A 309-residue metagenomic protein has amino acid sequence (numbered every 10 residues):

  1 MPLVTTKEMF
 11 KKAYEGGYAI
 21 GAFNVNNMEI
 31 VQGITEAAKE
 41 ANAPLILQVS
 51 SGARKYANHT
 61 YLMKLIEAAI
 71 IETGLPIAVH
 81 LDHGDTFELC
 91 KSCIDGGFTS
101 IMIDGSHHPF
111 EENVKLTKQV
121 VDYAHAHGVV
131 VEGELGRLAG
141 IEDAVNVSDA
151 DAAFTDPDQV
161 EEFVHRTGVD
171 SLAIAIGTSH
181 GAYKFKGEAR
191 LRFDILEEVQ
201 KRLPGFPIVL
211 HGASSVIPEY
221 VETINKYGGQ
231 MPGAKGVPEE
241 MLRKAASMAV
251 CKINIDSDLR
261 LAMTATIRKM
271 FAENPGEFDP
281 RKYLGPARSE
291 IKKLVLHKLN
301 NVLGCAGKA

Functional and structural regions predicted by a protein language model:
M1-L3, A309: Basic/polar N-terminal segments that are highly enriched at the extreme N-terminus, encompassing both cleavable
V4-G21, E277-R281: Generic N-terminal amphipathic, Lys/Arg-enriched alpha-helix
V4-K12, N27-G52, T60-P76, G84-P207 (+7 more regions): Alpha/beta enzyme core
K55: Acidic-and-aromatic substrate-binding clefts and catalytic sites of carbohydrate-active enzymes
L210-V216: Long, repeat-rich segments with strong aromatic
N225-M231, V237-A309: C-terminal alpha-helical cap/extension of soluble enzyme domains
